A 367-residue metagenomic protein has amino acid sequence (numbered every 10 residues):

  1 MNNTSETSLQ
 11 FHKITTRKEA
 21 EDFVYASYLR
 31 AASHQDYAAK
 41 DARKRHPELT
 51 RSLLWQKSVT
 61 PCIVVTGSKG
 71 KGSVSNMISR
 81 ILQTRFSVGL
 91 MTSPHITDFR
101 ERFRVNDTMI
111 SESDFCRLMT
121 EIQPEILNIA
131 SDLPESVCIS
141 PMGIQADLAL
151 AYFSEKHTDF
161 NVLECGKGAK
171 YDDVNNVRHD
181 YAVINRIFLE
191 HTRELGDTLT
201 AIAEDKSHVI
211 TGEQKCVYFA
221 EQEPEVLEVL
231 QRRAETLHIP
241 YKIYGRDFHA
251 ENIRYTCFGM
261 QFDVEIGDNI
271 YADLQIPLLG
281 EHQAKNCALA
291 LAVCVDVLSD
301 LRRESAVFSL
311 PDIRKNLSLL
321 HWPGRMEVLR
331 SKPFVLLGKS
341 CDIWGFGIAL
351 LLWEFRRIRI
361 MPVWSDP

Functional and structural regions predicted by a protein language model:
M1-K69, S73, M77-S87, H157 (+3 more regions): N-terminal leader/targeting and accessory segments in enzymes
H12, T16, H34-R43, P47-R51 (+5 more regions): ATP-dependent carboxylate-amine ligase catalytic core
H46-L49, I78, L82, A146-F153 (+1 more regions): Buried hydrophobic packing segments
M91-P94, A220-E221, R233-Y255, Q275-E281 (+2 more regions): Beta-strand->loop->alpha-helix junctions that form or flank phosphate-binding loops in nucleotide-handling enzymes
D98, L148-E194, L227-D273: Extended acidic/charged loop-beta regions that coordinate divalent cations and stabilize anionic phosphate/carboxylate
F160-C165, D172-V183, I187-H191, A201 (+1 more regions): Nucleotide phosphate-binding/pyrophosphate-handling subdomain across enzymes that bind or process nucleotide phosphates
Y181-R186, T211-F219: Conserved beta-strand/loop subsegment of P-loop NTPase cores
A203-E213: Membrane-proximal helix-turn-helix segments that form the acceptor-binding/catalytic region of lipid-linked
